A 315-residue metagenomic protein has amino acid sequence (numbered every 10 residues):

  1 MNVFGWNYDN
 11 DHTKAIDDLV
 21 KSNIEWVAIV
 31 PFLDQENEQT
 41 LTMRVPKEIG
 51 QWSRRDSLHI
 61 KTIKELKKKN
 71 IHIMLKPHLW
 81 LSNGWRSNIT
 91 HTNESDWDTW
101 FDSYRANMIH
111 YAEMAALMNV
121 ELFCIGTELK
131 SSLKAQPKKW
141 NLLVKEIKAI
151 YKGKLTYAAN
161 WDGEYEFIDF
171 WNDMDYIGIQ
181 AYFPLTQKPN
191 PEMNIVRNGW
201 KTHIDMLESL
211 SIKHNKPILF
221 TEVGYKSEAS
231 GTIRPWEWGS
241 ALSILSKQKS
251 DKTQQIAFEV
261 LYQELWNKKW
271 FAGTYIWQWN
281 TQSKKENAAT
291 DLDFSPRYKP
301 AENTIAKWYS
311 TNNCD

Functional and structural regions predicted by a protein language model:
G5-K21, R44-K68, S103-A106: Aromatic- and glycine-enriched glycan-recognition loops and surfaces that form the carbohydrate-binding subsites
G5-V20, F101-M114, N160-F170, Q255-L265: Short, acidic/polar
E25-L41, S57-L133, W279-Q282: Substrate-binding cleft and catalytic face of glycoside hydrolase catalytic domains, especially the flexible beta-alpha
E36, S243, K252-V260, E264-D315: Aromatic-rich peripheral "rim/lid" segments of glycoside hydrolase catalytic domains that contact and position glycan
N37-G50, P191, T232-D251: A solvent-exposed, charged loop/short amphipathic helix patch at secondary-structure junctions
S53-H72, K76, K154-T156, E164-G239 (+3 more regions): Glycoside hydrolase catalytic-domain groove-lining segments
W85-S87, A135-L143, N160-Y176: Distinct, well-ordered alpha-helical segments
A106-N107, L133-A158: Active-site neighborhood of glycoside hydrolase catalytic domains
